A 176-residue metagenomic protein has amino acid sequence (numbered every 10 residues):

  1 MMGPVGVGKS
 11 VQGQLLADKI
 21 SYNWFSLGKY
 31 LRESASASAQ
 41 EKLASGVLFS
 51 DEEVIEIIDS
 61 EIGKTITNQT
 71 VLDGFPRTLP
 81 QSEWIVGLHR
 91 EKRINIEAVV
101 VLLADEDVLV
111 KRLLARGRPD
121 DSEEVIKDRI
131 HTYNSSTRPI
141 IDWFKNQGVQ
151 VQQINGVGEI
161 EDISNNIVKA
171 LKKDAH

Functional and structural regions predicted by a protein language model:
M1-H176: Glycine-rich phosphate-binding loop of ATP-dependent small-molecule kinases
